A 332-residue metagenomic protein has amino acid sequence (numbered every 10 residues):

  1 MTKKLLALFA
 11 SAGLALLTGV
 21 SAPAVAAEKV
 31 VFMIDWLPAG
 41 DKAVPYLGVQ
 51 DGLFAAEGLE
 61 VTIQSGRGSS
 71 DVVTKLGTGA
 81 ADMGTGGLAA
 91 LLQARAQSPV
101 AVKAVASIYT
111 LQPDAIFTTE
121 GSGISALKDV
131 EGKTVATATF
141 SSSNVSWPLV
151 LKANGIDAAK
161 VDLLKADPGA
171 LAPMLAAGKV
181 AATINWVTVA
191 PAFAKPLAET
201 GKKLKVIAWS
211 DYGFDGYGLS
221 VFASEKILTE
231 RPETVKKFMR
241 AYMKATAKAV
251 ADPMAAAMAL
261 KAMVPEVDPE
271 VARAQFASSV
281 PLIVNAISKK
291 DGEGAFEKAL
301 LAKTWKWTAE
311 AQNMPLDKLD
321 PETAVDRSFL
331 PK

Functional and structural regions predicted by a protein language model:
M1-K4: Positively charged n-region of N-terminal signal peptides that target proteins for export
F9-G19: Bacterial N-terminal signal peptides
V20-A26: Sec/Tat signal peptide C-region and signal peptidase I cleavage site
A26-A177, A181-V187, I207-W209, F214: Short, glycine-/small- and polar/acidic-enriched structural segments that line small-molecule recognition paths
L53-A56, A153-A158, L197-G201, E233 (+1 more regions): Short helix-capping segments at alpha-helix termini
A89, L164, G169-P173, A177-E266: Pocket-lining segment of extracytoplasmic ligand-binding domains
T229-A311: Secondary-structure end/capping motifs
L301-K332: Conserved C-terminal helix/tail region of periplasmic/extracytoplasmic solute-binding proteins
